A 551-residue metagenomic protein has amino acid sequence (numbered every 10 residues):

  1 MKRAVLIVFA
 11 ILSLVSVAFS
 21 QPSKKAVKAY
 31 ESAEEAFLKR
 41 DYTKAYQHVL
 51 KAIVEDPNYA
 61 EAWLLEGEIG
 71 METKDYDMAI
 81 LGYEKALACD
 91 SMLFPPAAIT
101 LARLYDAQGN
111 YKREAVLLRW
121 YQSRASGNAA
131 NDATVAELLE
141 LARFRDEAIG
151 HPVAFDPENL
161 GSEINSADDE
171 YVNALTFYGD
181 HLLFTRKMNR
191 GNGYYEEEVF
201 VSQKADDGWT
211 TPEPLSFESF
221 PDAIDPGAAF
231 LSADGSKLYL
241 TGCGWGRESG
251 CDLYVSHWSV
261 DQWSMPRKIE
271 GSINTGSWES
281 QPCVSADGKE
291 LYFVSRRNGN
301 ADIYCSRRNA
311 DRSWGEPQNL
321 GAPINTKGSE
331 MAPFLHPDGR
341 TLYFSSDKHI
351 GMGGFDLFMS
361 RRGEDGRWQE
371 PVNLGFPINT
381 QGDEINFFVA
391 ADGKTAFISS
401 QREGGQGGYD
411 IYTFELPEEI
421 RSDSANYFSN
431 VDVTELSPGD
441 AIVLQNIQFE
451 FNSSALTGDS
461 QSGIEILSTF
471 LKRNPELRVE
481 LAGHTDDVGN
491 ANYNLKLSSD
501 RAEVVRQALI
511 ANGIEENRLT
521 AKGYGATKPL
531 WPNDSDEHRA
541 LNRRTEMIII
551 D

Functional and structural regions predicted by a protein language model:
K24-E55: Alpha-helical segment of the N-proximal tetratricopeptide repeat
K25-V27, A60-E61, F94-P96, A129: Helix-start (N-cap) detector for alpha-helical repeat units in TPR-like alpha-solenoids, especially tetratricopeptide
P57, S91-M92, S126, P475: Short coil turns that delineate tetratricopeptide repeat
T100, A107, Y111-P438, V443: Short, conserved micro-motifs composed of acidic
S346, G351, A482-D551: Periplasmic OmpA-like peptidoglycan-binding domain that tethers envelope proteins to the cell wall
L416-R478: Periplasmic peptidoglycan-binding/tethering modules of Gram-negative envelope proteins
